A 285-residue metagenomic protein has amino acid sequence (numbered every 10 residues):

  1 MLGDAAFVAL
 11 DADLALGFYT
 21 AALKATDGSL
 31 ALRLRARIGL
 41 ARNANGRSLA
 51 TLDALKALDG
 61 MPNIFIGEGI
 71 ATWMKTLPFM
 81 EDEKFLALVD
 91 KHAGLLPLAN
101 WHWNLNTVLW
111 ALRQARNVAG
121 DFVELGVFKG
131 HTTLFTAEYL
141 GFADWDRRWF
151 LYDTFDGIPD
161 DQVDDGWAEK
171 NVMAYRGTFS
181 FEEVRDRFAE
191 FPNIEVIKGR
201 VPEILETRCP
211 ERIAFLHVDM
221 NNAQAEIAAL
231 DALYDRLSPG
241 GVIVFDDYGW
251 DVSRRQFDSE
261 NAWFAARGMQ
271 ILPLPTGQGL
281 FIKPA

Functional and structural regions predicted by a protein language model:
D4, R37-R42: Residue-level recognition of tetratricopeptide repeat
L10, N43-G46: Residue-level detector of the short coil/turn that links helix A to helix B within each tetratricopeptide repeat
A15, S48-T51: Single-residue signature of alpha-solenoid repeat helices
A22, L55-A57: Canonical positions in the second alpha-helix
W73, L77-H102, L109, R116-A285: S-adenosylmethionine/decaboxylated-SAM
